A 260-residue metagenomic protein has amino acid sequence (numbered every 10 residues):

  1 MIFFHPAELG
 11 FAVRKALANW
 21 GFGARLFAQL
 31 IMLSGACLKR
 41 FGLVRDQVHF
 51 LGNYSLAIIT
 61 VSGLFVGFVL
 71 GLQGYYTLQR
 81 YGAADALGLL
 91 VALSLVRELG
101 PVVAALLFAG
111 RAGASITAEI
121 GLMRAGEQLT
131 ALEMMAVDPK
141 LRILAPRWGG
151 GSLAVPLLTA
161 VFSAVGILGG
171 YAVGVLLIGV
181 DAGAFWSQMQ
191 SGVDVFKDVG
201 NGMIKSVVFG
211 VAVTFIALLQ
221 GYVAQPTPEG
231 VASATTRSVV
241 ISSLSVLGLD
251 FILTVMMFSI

Functional and structural regions predicted by a protein language model:
I2-V44, Q220-Q225: Short, membrane-interfacial amphipathic segments enriched in basic
A36-V61, V240-S243: Membrane-interface helix starts
F50, Y54, I58, S62 (+4 more regions): Loop-to-helix entry region at the N-terminal start of transmembrane alpha-helices in multi-pass membrane transporters
I58-Q73, I252: Hydrophobic alpha-helical transmembrane segments of multi-pass membrane transport/permease proteins
Q73-V96, S163-V207, V211, F215-T235 (+1 more regions): Membrane-interfacial helix-loop-helix connectors in multipass membrane proteins
I120-A145, P228-V231: Short cytoplasmic-facing helical segments at TM-TM junctions of multi-pass membrane proteins
P139-T159, A234, S238: Start (N-cap) of specific transmembrane helices in multi-pass transporter permeases
V231, R237-T254: Final/C-terminal transmembrane alpha-helix of multipass membrane proteins
